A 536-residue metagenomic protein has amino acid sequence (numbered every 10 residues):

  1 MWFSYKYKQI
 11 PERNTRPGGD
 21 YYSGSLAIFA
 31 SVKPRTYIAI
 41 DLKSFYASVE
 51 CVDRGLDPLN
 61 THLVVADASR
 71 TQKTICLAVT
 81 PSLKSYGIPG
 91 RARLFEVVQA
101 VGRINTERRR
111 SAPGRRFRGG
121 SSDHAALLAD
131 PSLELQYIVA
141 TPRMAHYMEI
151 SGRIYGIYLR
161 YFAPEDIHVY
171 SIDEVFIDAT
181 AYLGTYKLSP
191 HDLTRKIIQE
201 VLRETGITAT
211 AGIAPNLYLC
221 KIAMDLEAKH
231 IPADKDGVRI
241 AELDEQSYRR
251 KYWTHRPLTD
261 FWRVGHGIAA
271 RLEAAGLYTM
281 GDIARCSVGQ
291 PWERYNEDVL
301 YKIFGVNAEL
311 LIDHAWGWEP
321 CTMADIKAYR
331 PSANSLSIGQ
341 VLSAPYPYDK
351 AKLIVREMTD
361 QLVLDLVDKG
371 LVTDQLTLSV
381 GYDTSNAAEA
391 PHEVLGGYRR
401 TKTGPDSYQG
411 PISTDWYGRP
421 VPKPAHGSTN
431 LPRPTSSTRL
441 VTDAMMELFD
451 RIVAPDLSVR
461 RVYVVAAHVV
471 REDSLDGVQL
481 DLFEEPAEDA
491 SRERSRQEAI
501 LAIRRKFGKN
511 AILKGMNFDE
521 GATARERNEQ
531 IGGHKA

Functional and structural regions predicted by a protein language model:
W2-Y5, Q9, R13-M323, Q479 (+1 more regions): Gly/Gly-Pro- and Ser/Thr-rich, intrinsically disordered tail segments characteristic of DNA damage-repair and tolerance
A39, D260, A270-S458: DNA-contacting surface of Y-family translesion DNA polymerases
R70, G184, Y218, V341 (+4 more regions): Generic "edge-of-domain/loop-turn" microfeature
I213-L219, D313-H314, V372-T384, S458-V470 (+1 more regions): A glycine-rich phosphate-binding loop feature that marks nucleotide/adenosyl-phosphate handling sites
A388-H392, S474-V478, R525: Short conserved micro-motifs at the rims of enzyme active sites and ligand-binding pockets
E447-A502: C-terminal hydrophobic structural anchor segments that stabilize assembly/packing rather than catalytic chemistry
